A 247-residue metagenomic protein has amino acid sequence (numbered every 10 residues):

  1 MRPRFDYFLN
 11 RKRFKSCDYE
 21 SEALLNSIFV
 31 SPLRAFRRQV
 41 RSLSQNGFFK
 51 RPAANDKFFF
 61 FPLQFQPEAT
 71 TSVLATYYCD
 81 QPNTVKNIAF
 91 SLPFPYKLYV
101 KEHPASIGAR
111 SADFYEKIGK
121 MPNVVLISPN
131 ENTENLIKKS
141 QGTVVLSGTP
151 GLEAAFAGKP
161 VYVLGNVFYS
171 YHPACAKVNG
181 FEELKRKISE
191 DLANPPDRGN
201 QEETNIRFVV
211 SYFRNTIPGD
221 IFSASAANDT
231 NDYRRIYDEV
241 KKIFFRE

Functional and structural regions predicted by a protein language model:
M1-P3, A174-E247: Leloir-type glycosyltransferase catalytic cores
D6-A112: Conserved catalytic-core segment of nucleotide-activated headgroup transferases in glycan assembly
P52-A53, I118, N135-K139: Structural alpha-helical scaffold elements that stabilize or flank donor/cofactor-binding regions in carbohydrate
P62-Q64, K101-A105, I127-P129, L146 (+1 more regions): Generic beta-strand/beta-sheet core signal
P67-T70, S106-A109, E134-L136, G151-L152 (+2 more regions): Flexible loop/turn segments at secondary-structure boundaries
P93, G119-M121, K138, F156: Short, well-ordered coil/turn elements that cap or connect secondary structure elements
A112-I127: Nucleotide-activated donor-binding/catalytic signature segment of Leloir-type glycosyltransferases, i.e., the conserved
S128-A176: A donor-sugar binding/catalytic signature common to diverse glycosyltransferases and related nucleotide-sugar
